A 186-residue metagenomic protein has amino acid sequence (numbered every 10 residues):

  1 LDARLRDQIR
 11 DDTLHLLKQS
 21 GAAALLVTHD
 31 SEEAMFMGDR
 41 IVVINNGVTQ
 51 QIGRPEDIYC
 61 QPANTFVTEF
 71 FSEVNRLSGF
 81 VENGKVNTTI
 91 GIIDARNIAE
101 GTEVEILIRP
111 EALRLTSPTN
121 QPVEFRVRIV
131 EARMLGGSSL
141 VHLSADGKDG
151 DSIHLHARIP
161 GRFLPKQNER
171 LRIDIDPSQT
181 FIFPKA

Functional and structural regions predicted by a protein language model:
L1-F66: ABC ATPase nucleotide-binding domains
R54, F66, F80, R126-V130: Residues located in well-ordered beta-strands
E56, T65-T68, T102, E111: Internal, well-ordered alpha-helical scaffold/interface segments that support domain packing or protein-protein contacts
C60-E82, L107: C-terminal boundary and immediately downstream tail of ABC-type ATPase nucleotide-binding domains
V74, K85-A186: Non-catalytic connector elements of ABC transporters
